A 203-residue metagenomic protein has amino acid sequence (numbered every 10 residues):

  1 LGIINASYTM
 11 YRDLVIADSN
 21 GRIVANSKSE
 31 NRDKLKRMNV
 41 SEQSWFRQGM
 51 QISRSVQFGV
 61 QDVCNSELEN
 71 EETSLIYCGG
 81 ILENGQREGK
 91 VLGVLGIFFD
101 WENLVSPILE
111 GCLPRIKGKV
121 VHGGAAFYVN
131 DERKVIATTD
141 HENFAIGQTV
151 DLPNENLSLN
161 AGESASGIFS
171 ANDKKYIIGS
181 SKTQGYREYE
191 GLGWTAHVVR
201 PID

Functional and structural regions predicted by a protein language model:
L1-Y8, N39, Q48, K90 (+2 more regions): Solvent-exposed, extracytoplasmic
S7-M10, V24-S106, F169-N172: Extracytoplasmic/periplasmic ligand-binding sensor regions of membrane-associated signaling proteins
D13, C78, I177: Short hydrophobic/aromatic beta-strand element in the GNAT-like acyltransferase core that lines or flanks the acyl-donor
L14-R22, V120-V121, A125-E132, S170: Short hydrophobic alpha-helical segments used for membrane anchoring or interfacial signaling
A17, I81-Q86, V129, Q184-Y186: Core beta-strand residues in small-molecule sensory/regulatory alpha/beta domains
G21-K28, R133-D140, G179-S180: Amphipathic coiled-coil signal-relay and dimerization helices
E30-R32, E142-A145, Q184: Short, surface-exposed beta-strand-loop junctions and turns on beta-sheet-rich folds
Q148-D203: Extracellular/periplasmic juxtamembrane segments that couple receptor/chemosensory ectodomains to their
